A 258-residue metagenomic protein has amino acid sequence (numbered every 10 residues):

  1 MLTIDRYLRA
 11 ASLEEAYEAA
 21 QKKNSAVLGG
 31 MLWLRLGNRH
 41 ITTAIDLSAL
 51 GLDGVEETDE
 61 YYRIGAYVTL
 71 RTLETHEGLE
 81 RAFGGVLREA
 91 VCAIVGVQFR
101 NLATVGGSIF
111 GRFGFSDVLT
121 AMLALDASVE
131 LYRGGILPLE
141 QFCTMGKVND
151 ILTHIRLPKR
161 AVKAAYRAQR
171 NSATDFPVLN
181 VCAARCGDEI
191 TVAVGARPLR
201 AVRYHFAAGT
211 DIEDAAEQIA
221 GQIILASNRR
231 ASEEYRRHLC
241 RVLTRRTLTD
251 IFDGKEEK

Functional and structural regions predicted by a protein language model:
M1-K258: C-terminal structural segment of proteins
